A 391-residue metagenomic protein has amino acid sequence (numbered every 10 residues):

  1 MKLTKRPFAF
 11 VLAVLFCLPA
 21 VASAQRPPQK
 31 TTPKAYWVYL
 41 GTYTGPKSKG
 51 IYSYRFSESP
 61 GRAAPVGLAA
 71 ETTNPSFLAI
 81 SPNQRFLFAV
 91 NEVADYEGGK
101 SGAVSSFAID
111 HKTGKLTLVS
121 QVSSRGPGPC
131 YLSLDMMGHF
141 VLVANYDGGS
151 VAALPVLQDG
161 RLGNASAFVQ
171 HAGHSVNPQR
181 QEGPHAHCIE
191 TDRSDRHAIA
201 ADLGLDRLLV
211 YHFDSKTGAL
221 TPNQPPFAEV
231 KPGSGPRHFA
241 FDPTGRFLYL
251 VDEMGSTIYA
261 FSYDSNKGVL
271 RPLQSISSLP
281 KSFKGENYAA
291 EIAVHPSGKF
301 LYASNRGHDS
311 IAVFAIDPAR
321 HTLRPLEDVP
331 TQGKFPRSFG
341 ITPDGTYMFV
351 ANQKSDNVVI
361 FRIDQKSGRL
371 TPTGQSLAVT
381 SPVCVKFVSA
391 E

Functional and structural regions predicted by a protein language model:
P27-S57: An edge-strand/N-cap motif at the start of beta-rich repeat modules
P33, K47, T72-P82, R125-M136 (+6 more regions): Beta-rich, blade/repeat-based domains predominating in secreted/periplasmic proteins but also intracellular
T44-K47, E92-G98, D147-S150, L205-R207 (+3 more regions): Short glycine/acidic-enriched loop and turn motifs that connect beta-strands
Y54-G61, F107-G114, A153-N164, Y211-L220 (+3 more regions): Short loop/turn segments immediately following beta-strands, especially the blade-tip and inter-blade linker loops
A64-A70, T117-V122, G173-R180, N223-E229 (+3 more regions): A short beta-strand motif characteristic of beta-propeller blades
A64-G138: Blade-loop segments of beta-propeller domains
Q353-E391: Blade-level signature of beta-propeller repeat domains, shared across WD40, Kelch, NHL, RCC1 and BNR/Asp-box propellers
